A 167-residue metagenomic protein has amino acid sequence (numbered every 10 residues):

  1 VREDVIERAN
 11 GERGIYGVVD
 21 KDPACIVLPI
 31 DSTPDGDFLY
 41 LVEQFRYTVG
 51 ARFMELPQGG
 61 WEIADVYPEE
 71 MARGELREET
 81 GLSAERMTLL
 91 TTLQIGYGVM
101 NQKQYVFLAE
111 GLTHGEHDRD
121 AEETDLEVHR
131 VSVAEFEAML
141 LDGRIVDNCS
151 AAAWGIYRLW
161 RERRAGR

Functional and structural regions predicted by a protein language model:
V1-L28, P34: Acidic, metal-coordinating catalytic segment for phosphate/diphosphate chemistry, firing primarily on the Nudix
G14, P23-I26, D31, G59-C149: Unchanged
V18-V19, F45, I95: Residue-level structural signal for beta-strand termini and adjacent loop
A24-E55: A glycine-rich, hydrophobic loop/mini-helix early in the fold
V49, F107, W154: Short hydrophobic/aromatic patches on beta-strands that form ligand-binding or substrate-lining surfaces
A151-R167: Short, amphipathic C-terminal "tail helix"
